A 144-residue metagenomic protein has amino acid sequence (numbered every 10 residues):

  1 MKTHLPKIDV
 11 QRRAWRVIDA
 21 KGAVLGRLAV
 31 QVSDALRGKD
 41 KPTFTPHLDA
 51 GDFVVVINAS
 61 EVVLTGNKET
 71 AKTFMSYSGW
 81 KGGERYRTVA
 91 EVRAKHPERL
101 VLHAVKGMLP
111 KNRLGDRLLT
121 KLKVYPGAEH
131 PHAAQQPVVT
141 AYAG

Functional and structural regions predicted by a protein language model:
M1-H103, R113, P131-G144: Ribosome large-subunit tunnel/peptidyl-transferase-proximal elements
L102, L109-P131: C-terminal structural segments of small proteins and small subunits
